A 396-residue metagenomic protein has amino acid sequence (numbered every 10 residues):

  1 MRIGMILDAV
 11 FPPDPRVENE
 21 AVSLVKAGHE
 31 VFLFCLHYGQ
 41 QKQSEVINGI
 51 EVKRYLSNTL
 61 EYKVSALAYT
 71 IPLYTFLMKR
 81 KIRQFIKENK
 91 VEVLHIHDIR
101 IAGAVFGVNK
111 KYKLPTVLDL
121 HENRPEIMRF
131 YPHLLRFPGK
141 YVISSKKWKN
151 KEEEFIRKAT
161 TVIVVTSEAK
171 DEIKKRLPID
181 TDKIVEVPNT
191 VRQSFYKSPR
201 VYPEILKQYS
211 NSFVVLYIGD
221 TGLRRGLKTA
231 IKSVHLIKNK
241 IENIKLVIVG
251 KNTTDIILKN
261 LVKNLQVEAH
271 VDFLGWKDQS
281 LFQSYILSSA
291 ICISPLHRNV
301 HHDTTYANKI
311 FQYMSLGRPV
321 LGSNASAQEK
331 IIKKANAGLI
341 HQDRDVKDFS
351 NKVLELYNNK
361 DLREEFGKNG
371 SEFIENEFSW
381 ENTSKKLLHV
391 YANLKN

Functional and structural regions predicted by a protein language model:
S44-E45, A68, Y196-S210, V214 (+1 more regions): A short helix/loop element that forms part of the nucleotide-sugar donor recognition site in Leloir-type
F76-Q84, G107-K111, N123-E126, Y141-V164: Membrane-proximal helix-turn-helix segments that form the acceptor-binding/catalytic region of lipid-linked
T160, I286-T304, R318: Acidic donor-binding loop of glycosyltransferase active sites
I163, Q208-V234, L387: Conserved donor-binding/catalytic core segment of Leloir-type glycosyltransferases
E168, T190: Carbohydrate-associated surface elements
I256-Q283: Nucleotide-activated donor-binding/catalytic signature segment of Leloir-type glycosyltransferases, i.e., the conserved
K334-A335, L339-V346, E355-D361: Conserved acidic donor-binding segment of nucleotide-sugar-dependent glycosyltransferases
D348, E355, L362-E377, K386-H389: A short, well-ordered alpha-helix in the C-terminal region of glycosyltransferases
